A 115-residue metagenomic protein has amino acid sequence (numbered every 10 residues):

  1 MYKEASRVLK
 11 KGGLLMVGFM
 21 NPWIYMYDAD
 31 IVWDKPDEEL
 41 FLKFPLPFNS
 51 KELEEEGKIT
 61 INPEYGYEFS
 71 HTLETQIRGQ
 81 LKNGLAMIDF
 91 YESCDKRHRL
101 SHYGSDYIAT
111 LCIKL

Functional and structural regions predicted by a protein language model:
M1, M26-D28, R99: Short glycine-/acidic-enriched loop or helix-start segments at secondary-structure transitions that form or flank
M1-L14: A short glycine-rich, Lys/Arg-flanked "PGG" loop and its adjoining helix->strand segment in the class I
R7-K10, H71, K114: Basic side chains
L14, L40-F44, L111-L115: Glycine-rich loops and low-complexity Gly/Arg-rich segments that provide flexible linkers or classic glycine-based
L15-M16, M87: A short hydrophobic/small-residue beta-strand
V17-R78: SAM-dependent methyltransferase
T75-L115: C-terminal lobe and adjacent flexible extensions of AdoMet/dcAdoMet transferase-like proteins
